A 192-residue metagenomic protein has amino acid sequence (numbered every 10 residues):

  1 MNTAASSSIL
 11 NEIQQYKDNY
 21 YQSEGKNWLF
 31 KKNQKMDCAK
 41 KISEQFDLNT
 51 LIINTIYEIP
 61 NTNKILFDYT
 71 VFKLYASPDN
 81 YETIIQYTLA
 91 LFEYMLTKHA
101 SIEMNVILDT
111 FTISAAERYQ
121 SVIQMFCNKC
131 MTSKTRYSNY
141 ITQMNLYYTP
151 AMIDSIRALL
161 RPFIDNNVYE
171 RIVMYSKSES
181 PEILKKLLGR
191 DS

Functional and structural regions predicted by a protein language model:
M1-N139, Q143, Y147, M152-S192: SEC14/CRAL-TRIO lipid-binding/transfer domains and related phosphoinositide-recognition modules that form deep
